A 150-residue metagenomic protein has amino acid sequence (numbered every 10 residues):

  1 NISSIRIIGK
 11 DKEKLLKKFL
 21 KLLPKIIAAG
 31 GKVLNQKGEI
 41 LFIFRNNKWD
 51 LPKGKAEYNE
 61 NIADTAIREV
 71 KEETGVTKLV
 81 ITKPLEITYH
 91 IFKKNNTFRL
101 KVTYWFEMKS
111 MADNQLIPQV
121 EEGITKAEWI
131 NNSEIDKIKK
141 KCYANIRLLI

Functional and structural regions predicted by a protein language model:
N1-G30: Acidic, metal-coordinating catalytic segment for phosphate/diphosphate chemistry, firing primarily on the Nudix
P24-A29, N46, K101-T103: Short connector loops at helix/strand junctions that flank enzyme active sites, especially segments positioning acidic
I40: Catalytic core of tubulin tyrosine ligase-like
I43: Conserved active-site beta-strand element of glycosyltransferases/polysaccharide synthases
P52: Compact nucleic-acid interaction/catalytic patches
A56-I146: Unchanged
